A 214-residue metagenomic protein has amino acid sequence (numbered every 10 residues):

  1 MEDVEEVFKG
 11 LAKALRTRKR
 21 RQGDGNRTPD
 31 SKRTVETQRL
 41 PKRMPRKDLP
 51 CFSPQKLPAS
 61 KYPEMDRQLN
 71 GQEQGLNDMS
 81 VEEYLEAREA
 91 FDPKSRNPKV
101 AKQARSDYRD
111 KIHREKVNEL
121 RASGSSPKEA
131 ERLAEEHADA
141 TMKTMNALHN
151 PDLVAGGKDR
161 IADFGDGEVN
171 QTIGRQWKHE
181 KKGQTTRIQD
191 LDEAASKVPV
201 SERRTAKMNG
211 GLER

Functional and structural regions predicted by a protein language model:
D3-R214: Nuclease and nuclease-like effector domains acting on nucleic acids or nucleotide cofactors
